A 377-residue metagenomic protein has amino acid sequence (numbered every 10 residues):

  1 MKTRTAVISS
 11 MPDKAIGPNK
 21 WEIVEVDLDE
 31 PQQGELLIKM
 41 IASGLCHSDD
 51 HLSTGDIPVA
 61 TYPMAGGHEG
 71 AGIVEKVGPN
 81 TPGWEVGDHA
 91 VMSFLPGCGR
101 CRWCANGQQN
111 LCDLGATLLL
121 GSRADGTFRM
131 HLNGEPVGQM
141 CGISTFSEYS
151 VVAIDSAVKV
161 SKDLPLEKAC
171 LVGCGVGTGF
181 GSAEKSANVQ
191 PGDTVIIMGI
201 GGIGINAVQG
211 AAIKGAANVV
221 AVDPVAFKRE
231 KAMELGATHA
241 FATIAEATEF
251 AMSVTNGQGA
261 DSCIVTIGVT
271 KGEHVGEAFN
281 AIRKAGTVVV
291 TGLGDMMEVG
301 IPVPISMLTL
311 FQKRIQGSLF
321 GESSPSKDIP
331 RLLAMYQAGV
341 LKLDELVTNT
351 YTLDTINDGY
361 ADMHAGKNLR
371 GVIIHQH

Functional and structural regions predicted by a protein language model:
M1, E246, G276-N280, E322-H377: C-terminal hydrophobic helical "lid"/dimerization subdomain of Rossmann-like NAD(P)H-dependent oxidoreductases
D29-S43, D56-A105, N110, L118 (+1 more regions): Glycine-rich beta-strand-centered segment in the early N-terminal region that forms part of a ligand/cofactor-binding
F94-Y149, A153-D155: Cysteine-cluster motifs in flexible loop/terminal segments that predominantly coordinate metals
E148-Y149, D155-A157, S161-E249: Mid-domain Rossmann-like dinucleotide-binding core that forms the NAD(H)/NADP(H) cofactor-binding site
A247-G257: Short amphipathic alpha-helix with an adjacent loop that forms part of the alpha/beta core around
I264: N-terminal Rossmann-like NAD(P) cofactor-binding module of classical short-chain dehydrogenase/reductase
G268-V340, H375-H377: Glycine-rich phosphate-binding loop and adjacent beta-alpha segment of Rossmann(oid) nucleotide-cofactor-binding
